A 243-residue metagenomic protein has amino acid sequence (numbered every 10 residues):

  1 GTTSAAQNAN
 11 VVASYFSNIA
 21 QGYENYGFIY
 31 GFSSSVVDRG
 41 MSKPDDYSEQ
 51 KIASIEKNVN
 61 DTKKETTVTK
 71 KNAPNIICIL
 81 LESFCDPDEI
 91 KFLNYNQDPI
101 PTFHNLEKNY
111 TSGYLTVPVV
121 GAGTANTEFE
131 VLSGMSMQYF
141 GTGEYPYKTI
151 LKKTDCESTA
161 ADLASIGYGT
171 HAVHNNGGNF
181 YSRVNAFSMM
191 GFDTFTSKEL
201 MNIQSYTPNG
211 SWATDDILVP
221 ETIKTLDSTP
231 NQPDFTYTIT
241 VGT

Functional and structural regions predicted by a protein language model:
G1-G22: Transmembrane and membrane-interface helices of multi-pass, inner-membrane envelope-modifying transferases
Y15-F32, G121-A122, W212-A213: Membrane-interface micro-motifs in multi-pass membrane enzymes
G27-K71: Helix-hairpin-helix/helix-loop-helix acidic hairpins
A53, K57-P74, C78-L81, D86-T243: Solvent-exposed soluble domains appended to multi-pass membrane proteins
